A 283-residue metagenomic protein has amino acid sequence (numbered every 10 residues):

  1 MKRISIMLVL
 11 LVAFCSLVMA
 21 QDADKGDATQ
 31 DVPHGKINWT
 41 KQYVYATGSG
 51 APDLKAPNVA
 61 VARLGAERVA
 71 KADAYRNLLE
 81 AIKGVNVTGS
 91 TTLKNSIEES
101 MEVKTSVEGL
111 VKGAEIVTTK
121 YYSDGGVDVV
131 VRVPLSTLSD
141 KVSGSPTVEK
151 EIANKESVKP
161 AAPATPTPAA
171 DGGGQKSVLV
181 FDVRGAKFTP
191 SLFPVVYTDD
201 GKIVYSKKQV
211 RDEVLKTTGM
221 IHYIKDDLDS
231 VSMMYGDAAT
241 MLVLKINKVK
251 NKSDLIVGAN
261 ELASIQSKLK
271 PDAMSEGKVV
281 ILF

Functional and structural regions predicted by a protein language model:
M1-M7: Bacterial N-terminal signal peptides that target proteins for export
L8-S16: Bacterial N-terminal signal peptides
A20-F283: Domain-level marker for long, solvent-exposed, non-transmembrane regions
